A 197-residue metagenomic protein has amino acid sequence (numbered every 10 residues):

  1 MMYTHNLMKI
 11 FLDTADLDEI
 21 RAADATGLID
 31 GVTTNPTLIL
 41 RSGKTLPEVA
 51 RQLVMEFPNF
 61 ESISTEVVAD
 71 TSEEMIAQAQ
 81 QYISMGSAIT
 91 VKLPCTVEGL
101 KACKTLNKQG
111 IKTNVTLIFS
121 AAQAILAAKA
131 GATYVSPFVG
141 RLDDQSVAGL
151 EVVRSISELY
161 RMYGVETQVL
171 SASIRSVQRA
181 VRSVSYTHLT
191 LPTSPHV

Functional and structural regions predicted by a protein language model:
L7-I10, S62, G86-T90, A102 (+2 more regions): Short beta-strand/loop segments at the ligand-binding rim of alpha/beta enzyme cores
D13, S64-V68, A88-T96, K112-Q123 (+2 more regions): Catalytic beta/alpha-barrel core
D16-E19, T26, I39-L40, T45-E98: Active-site beta->alpha loop and helix N-cap motifs at the rims of alpha/beta catalytic domains
A23, Q78, A122-L126, S176-Y186: Catalytic cores of alpha/beta
N35, V91, A127, S183: Conserved, mostly hydrophobic/aromatic
P36-I39, S136-D144, L189: Glycine-rich phosphate-binding active-site loops on the catalytic face of alpha/beta enzymes
R41-A50, S72-E74, L93-N107, A121-L126 (+1 more regions): Active-site-adjacent beta->alpha loops and helix N-cap segments on the catalytic face of soluble alpha/beta enzymes
T187-T193: Conserved small/polar residues in nucleotide/adenosyl-binding loops
